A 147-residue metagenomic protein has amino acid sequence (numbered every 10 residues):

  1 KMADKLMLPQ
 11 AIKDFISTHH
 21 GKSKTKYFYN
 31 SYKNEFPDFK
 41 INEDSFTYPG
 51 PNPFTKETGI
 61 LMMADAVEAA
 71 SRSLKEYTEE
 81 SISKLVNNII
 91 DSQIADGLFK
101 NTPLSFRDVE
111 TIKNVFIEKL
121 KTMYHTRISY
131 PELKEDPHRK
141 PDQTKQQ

Functional and structural regions predicted by a protein language model:
M2-Q147: Terminal helices and disordered tails flanking the catalytic cores of nucleotide-processing hydrolases
